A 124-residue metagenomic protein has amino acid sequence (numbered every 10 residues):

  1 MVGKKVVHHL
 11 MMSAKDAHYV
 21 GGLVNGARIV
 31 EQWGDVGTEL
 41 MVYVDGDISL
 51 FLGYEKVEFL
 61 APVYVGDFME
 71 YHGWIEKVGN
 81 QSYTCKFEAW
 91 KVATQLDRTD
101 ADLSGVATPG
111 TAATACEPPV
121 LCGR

Functional and structural regions predicted by a protein language model:
M1-L52, P109, T114-R124: Hot-dog-fold acyl-thioester-processing enzymes
G46-V65: Small beta-barrel nucleic-acid-binding modules, principally OB-folds
Y64-V65, W74-R124: HotDog/MaoC-like acyl-thioester-processing domains
